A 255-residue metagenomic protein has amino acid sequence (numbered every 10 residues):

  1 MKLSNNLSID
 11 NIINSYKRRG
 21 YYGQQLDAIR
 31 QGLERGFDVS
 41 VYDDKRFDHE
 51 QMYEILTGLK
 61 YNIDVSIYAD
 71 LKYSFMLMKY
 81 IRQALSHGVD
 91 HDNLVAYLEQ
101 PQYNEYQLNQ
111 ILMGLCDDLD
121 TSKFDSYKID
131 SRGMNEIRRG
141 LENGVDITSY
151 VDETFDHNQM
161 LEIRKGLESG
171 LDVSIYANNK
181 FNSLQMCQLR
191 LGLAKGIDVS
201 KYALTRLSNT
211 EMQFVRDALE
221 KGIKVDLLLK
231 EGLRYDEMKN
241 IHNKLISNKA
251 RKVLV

Functional and structural regions predicted by a protein language model:
M1-V255: General marker for long, soluble alpha-helical cores
